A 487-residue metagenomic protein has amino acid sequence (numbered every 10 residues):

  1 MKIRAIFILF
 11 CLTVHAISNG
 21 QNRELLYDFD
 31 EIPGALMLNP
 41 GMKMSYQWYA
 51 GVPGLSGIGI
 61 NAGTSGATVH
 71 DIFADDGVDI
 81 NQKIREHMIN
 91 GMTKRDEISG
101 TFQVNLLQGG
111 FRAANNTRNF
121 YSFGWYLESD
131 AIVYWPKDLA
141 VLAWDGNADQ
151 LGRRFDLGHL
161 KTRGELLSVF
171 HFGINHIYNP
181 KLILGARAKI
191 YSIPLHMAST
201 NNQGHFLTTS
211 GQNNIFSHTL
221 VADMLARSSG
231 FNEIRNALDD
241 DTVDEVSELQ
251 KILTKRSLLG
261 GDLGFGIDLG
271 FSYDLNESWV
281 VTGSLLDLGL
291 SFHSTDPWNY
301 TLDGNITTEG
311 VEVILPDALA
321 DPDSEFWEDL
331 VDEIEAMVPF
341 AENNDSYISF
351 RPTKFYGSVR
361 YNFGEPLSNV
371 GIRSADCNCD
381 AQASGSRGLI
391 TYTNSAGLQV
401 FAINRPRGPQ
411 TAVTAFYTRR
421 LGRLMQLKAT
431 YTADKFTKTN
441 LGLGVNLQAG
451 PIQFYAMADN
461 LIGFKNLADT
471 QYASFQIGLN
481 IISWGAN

Functional and structural regions predicted by a protein language model:
N19-S129: N-terminal, post-signal peptide beta-strand-biased segments of exported outer-membrane/organellar beta-barrel and other
G34-L36, G100-N105, G164-F170, L263-I267 (+4 more regions): Residues that define the transmembrane beta-barrel architecture of outer-membrane proteins
P40-M42, N105-F111, F123, F170-Y178 (+8 more regions): Residues on the lipid-exposed face of transmembrane beta-strands in outer-membrane beta-barrel proteins
W48-Y49, T117-Y121, K181-L184, S278-V281 (+6 more regions): Repeated loop/turn-to-beta-strand initiation elements of outer-membrane beta-barrel proteins
G54-I60, L127-A131, I190-P194, L285-F292 (+6 more regions): Transmembrane beta-strands of outer-membrane beta-barrel pores
G91, R256, Y392-N404, L424-F436 (+2 more regions): Transmembrane beta-strand segments that form the barrel wall of outer-membrane beta-barrel proteins
D96-E97, Y134-L166, L225-A237, Y431-N487: Outer-membrane beta-barrel translocator/channel fold
F111-R112, F355-F363, A381-L389, T411-L427 (+2 more regions): Feature captures outer-membrane beta-barrel proteins of Gram-negative bacteria and organelles
